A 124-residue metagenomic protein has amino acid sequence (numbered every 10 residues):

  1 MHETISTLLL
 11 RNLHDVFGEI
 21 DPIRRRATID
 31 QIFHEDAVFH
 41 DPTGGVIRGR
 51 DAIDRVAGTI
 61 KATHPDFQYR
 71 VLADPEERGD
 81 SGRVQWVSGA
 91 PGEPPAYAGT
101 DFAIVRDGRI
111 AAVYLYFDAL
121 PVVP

Functional and structural regions predicted by a protein language model:
M1-P124: C-terminal and inter-domain tail/linker signature
